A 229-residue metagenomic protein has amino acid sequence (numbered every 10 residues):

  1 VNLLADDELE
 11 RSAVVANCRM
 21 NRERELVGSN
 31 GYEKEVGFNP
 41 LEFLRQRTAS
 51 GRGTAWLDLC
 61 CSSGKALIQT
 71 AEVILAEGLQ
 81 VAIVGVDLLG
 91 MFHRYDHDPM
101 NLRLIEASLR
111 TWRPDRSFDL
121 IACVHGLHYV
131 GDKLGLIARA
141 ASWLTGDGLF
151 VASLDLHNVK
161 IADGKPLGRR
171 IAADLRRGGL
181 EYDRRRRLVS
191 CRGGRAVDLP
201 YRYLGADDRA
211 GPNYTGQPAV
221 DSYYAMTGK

Functional and structural regions predicted by a protein language model:
V1-G51: Class I SAM-dependent methyltransferase Rossmann-like catalytic core, especially the SAM/SAH-binding loop
A55-L57, S62-T111: Class I SAM-dependent methyltransferase SAM/SAH-binding core
R110-I121: A short acidic, Gly/Pro-enriched loop at the edge of an enzyme's catalytic core that lines a small-molecule cofactor
D119-L134: A short SAM/SAH-binding and catalytic strip from SAM-dependent methyltransferases
L134-G146: A short glycine-rich, Lys/Arg-flanked "PGG" loop and its adjoining helix->strand segment in the class I
D147-D155: Conserved beta-strand signature within the Rossmann-like core of class I S-adenosyl-L-methionine
D163-R192: Conserved Class I S-adenosyl-L-methionine
R184-K229: A conserved mid-domain beta-alpha-beta active-site/ligand-binding segment of alpha/beta enzyme cores
